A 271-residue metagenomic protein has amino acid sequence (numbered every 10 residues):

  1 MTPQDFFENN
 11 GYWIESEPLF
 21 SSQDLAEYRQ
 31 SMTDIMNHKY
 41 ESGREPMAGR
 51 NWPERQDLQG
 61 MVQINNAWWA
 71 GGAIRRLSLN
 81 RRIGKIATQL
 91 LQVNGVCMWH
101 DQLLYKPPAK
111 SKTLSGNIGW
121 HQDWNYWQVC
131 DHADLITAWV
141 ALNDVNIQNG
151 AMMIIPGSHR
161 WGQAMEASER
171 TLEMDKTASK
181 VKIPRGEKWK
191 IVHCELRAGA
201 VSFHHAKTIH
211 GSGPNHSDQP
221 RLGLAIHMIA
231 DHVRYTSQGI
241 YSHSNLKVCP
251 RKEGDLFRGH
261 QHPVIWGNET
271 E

Functional and structural regions predicted by a protein language model:
M1-N10, S16-W120, Q128-V129, A167 (+1 more regions): Non-heme Fe(II)-dependent double-stranded beta-helix
S42, P46-R50, R55, V201-F203 (+1 more regions): Non-heme Fe(II)/2-oxoglutarate
M47, G116-Q122, T171-K188, P220 (+1 more regions): Short, surface-exposed loop/helix-turn segments at secondary-structure junctions that function as lids/hinges flanking
I86, W124-V129, V140-N143, E187-H193 (+1 more regions): Short helix-to-loop capping/linker segments positioned immediately adjacent to catalytic or ligand/cofactor-binding
K106-P108, I155-G162, R221, H227-V233: Short edge-strand/loop segments of extracellular domains
K110, G116, W120, C130-D131 (+3 more regions): A short secondary-structure junction signal
H121, Q128-I147, E195-L196, F203 (+1 more regions): Short, conserved beta-strand element in jelly-roll/cupin
V145-I209: Double-stranded beta-helix
